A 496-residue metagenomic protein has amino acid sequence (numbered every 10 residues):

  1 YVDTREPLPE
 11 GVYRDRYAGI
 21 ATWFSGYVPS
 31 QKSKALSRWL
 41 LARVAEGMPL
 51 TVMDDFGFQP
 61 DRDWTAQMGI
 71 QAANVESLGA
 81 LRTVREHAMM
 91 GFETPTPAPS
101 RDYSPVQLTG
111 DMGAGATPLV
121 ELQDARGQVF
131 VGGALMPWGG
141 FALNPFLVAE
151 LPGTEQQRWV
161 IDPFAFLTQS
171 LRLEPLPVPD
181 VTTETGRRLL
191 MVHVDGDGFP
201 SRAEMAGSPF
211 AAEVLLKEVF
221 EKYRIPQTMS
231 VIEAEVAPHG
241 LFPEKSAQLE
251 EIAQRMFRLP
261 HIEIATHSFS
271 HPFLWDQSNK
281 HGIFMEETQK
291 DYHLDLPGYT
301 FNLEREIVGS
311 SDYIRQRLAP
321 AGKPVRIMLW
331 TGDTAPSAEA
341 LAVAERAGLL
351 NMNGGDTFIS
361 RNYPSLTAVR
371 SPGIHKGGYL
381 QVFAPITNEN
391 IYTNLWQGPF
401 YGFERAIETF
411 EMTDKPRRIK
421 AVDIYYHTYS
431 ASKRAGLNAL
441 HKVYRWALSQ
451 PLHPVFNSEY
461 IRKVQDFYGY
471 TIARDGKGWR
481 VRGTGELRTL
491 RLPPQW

Functional and structural regions predicted by a protein language model:
Y1-R14: A short, well-structured beta->alpha microelement
A21-Q31, G196-P209, I232-P243, K290-L303 (+3 more regions): The substrate-binding groove and active-site-proximal loops of carbohydrate-active enzymes, especially glycoside
P29-P99: A glycine-rich, often tryptophan-bearing local segment used as a flexible ligand/cofactor-contacting loop or short
L41, A45-E46, M53-A66, Q71-A73 (+5 more regions): Metal-dependent polysaccharide deacetylase catalytic core of the NodB/CE4 family, i.e., the active-site-bearing domain
P95-R188: A glycine-centered loop/beta-turn motif at secondary-structure junctions
F166-L173, V178-V194, G198-I264, P272-L274: N-terminal catalytic cores of secreted or lumenal carbohydrate-active enzymes
T168-G186, V214-A237, Q316-L318, R346-P364 (+1 more regions): C-terminal domain-boundary segment and adjacent tail
L173-E204, F220, P297, E304 (+4 more regions): Catalytic grooves of carbohydrate-active enzymes
